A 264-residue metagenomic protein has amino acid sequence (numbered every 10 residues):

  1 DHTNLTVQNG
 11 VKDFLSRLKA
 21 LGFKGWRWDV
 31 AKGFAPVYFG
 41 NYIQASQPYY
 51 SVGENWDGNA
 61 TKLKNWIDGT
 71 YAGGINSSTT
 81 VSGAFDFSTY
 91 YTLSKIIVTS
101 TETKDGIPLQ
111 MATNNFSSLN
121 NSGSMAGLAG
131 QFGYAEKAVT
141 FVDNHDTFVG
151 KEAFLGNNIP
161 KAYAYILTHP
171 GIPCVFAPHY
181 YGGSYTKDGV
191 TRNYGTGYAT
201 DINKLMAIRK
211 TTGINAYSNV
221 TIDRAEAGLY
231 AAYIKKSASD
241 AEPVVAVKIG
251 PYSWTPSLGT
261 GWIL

Functional and structural regions predicted by a protein language model:
D1-V11, S16: Glycine-rich phosphate-binding "P-loop"
K12-L264: Active-site-proximal helices and loops of the catalytic beta/alpha 8
